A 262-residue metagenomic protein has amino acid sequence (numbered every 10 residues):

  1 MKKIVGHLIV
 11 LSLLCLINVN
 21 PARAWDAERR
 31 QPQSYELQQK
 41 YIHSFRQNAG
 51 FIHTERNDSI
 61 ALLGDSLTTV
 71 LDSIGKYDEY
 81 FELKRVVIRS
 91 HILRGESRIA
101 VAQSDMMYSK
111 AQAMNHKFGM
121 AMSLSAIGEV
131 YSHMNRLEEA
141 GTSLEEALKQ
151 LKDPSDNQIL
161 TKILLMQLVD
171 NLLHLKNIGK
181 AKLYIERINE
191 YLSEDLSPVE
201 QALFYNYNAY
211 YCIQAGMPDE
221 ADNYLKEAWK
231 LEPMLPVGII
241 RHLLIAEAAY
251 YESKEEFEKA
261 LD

Functional and structural regions predicted by a protein language model:
M1-G6: Positively charged n-region of N-terminal signal peptides that target proteins for export
H7-L8, S90: Short helix-onset patch at the extreme N-terminus, typifying the N->h transition of secretory signal peptides
L8-L16: Bacterial N-terminal signal peptides
P21-D262: A "functional boundary" signal
